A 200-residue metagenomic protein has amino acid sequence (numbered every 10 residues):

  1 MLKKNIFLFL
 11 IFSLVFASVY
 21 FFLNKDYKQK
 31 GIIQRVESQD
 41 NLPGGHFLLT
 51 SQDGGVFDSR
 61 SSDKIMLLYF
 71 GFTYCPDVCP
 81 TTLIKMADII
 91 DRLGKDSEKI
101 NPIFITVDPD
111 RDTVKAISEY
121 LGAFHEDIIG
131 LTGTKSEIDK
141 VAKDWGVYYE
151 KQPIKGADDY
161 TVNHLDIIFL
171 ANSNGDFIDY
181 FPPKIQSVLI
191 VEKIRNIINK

Functional and structural regions predicted by a protein language model:
M1-H46, K200: N-terminal targeting signals for export/organelle localization
G44-G45, I65-M66, L165-I167: Short loop/turn microsegments at loop-to-beta-strand junctions
F47-M66, L93: A short beta-strand-turn-helix
S59-T82, M86: Short active-site neighborhood of thiol/selenol oxidoreductases, capturing the structured segment around
L83-V141: Structural microenvironment flanking redox-active thiols in thiol-disulfide oxidoreductases
E137-K193: Thiol/disulfide oxidoreductase modules built on the thioredoxin-like
K193-K200: C-terminal alpha-helix
